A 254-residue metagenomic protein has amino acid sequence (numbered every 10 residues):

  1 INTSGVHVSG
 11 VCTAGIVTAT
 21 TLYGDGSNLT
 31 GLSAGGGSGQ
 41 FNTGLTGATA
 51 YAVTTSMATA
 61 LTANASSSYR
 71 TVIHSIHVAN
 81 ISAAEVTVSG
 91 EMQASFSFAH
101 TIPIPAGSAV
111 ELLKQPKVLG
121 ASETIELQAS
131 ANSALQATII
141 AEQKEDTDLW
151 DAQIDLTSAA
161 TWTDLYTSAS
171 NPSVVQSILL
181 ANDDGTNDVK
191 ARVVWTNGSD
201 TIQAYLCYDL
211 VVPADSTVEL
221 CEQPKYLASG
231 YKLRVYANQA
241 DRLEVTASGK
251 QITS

Functional and structural regions predicted by a protein language model:
I1-S56, T87-S89, S95-A99, S158-A159: Intrinsic low-complexity, repeat-rich intrinsically disordered segments enriched in small/flexible residues
T3-S4, V8-S9, A14, A19 (+10 more regions): Surface-exposed or flexible loop/turn and strand-edge residues in extracellular/cell-surface modules
G37-Y69, S75, A79, A129-S173 (+4 more regions): C-terminal interaction-tip segments
V72-H74, V86, A121-E123, V174-Q176 (+2 more regions): A generic structural signal for short beta-strands and their flanking turns/coil linkers
I81-I102, G185-Y208: Short, surface-exposed beta-strand/strand-loop-strand elements in extracellular ectodomains
I102-A109, L210-T217: Short proline/glycine- and polar residue-rich coil/turn motifs
A109-P116, T217-P224: Exposed aromatic-hydrophobic patches
K117-A131, P224-D241: Noncatalytic modules at the cell exterior or secretory-pathway interfaces, chiefly beta-strand-rich lectin/adhesion
